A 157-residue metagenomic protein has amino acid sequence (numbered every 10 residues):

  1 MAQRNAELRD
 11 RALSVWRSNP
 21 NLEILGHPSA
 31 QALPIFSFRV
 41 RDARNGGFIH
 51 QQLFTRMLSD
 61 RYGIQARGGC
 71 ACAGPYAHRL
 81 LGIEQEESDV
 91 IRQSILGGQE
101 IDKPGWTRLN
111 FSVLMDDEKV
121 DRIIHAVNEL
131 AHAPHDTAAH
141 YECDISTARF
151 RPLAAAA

Functional and structural regions predicted by a protein language model:
M1-F54, R67-A77, I95-I101, A138-S146 (+1 more regions): Conserved small-domain helix->loop->beta segment predominantly found in fold-type I
G47, M57-D60, Q65, C72-A157: PLP-dependent enzyme catalytic core of the Aspartate aminotransferase-like
